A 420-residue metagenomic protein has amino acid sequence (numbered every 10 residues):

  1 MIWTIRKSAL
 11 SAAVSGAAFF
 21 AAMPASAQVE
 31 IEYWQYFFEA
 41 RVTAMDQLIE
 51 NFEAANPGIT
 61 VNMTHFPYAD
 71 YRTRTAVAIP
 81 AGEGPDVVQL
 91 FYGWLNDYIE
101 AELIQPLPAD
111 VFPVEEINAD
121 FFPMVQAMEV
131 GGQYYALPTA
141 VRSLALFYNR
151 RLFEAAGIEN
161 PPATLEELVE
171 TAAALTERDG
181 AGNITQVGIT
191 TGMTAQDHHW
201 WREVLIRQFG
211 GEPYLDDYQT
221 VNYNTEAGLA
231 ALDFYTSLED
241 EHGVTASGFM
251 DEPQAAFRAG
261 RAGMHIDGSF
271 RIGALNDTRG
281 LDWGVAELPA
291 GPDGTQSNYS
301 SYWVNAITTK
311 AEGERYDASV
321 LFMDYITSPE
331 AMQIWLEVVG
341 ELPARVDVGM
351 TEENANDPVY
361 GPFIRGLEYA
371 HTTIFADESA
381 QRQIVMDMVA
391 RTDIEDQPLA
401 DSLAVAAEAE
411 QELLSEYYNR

Functional and structural regions predicted by a protein language model:
Q28-F38, I59-T64, D86-V87, Y135: Short, well-ordered beta-strand elements
Q47-D120, E129, E154-A163, A256 (+4 more regions): Extracytoplasmic "Venus flytrap"/periplasmic binding protein-like
Y92-S143, T185, H198-W201, L205-Q208 (+2 more regions): Hinge/lid segment of periplasmic solute-binding proteins
Q105-D120, D179-A181, Q186-Q196, G211-A230 (+4 more regions): Short, solvent-exposed loop/beta-turn-alpha elements that line the ligand-binding surface or hinge of extracytoplasmic
A119, P123-A127, A286, L336-D387 (+2 more regions): Long, aromatic- and glycine/proline-rich binding clefts that accommodate carbohydrate-like moieties
G131-T139, L144, V169-T220, A262: Extracytoplasmic/periplasmic solute-binding protein
F147-R150, S301-E314: A bilobed periplasmic-binding-protein/Venus flytrap-type ligand-binding module shared by bacterial periplasmic
T171-A173, D217-S247: Glycine-centered hinge/linker elements that transmit conformational signals in sensory and ligand-binding systems
